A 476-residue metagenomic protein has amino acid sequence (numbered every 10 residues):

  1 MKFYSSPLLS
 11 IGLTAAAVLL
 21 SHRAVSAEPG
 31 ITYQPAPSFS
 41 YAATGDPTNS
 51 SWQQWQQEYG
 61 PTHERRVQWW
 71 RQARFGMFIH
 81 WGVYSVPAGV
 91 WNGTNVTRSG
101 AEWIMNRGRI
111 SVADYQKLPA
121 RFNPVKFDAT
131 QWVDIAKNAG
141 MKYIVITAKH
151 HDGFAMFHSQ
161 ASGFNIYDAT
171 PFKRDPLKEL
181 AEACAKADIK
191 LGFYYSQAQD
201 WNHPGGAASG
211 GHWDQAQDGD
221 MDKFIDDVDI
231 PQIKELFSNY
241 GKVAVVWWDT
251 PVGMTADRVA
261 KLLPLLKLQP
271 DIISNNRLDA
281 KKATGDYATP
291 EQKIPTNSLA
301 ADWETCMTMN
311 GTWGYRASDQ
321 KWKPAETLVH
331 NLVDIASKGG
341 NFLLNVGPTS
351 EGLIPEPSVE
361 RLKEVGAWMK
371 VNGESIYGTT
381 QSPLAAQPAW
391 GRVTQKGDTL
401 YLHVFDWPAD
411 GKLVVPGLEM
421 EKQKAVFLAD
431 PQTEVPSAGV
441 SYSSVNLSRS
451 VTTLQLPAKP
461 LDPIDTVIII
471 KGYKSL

Functional and structural regions predicted by a protein language model:
M1-F3, V25, T453: Generic N-terminal simple sequence motifs
M1-G12: Bacterial N-terminal signal peptides that target proteins for export
A15-A16, E64: Helix-centric, low-specificity signal for extended rod-like, repetitive segments
A17-A24: C-terminal segment of classical bacterial N-terminal signal peptides
A27-L476: Mature catalytic domains of secreted/periplasmic carbohydrate-active enzymes
